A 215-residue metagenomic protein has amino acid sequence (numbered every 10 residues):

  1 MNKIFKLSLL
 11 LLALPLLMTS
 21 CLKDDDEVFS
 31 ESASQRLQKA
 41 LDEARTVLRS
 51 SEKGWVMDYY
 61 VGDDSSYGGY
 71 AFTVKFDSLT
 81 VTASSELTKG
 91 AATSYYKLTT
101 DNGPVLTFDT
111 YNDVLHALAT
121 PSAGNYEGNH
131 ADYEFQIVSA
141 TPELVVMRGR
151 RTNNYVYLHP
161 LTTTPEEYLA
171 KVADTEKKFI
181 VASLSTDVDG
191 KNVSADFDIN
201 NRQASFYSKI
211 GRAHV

Functional and structural regions predicted by a protein language model:
M1-L9: Bacterial N-terminal signal peptides that target proteins for export
L17-S20: C-terminal motif of bacterial Sec signal peptides marking the signal peptidase cleavage site
L22-V105, A140, T162-T186: Acidic/polar, low-complexity intrinsically disordered N-terminal segments immediately downstream of a Sec signal
D58-S66, E86, R148-N154, Y207-G211: Short, flexible beta-strand-to-coil junctions
V81-S85, V105-F108, V145-M147, A204-F206: Short hydrophobic/aromatic-rich beta-strand segments that constitute the beta-sheet cores of beta-sandwich/beta-barrel
T110-K178, D187-D189, D196: Beta-sheet ligand-binding and adhesion/scaffold domains
F197-Y207: Eukaryotic intrinsically disordered, low-complexity regulatory regions
A213-V215: Conserved small/polar residues in nucleotide/adenosyl-binding loops
